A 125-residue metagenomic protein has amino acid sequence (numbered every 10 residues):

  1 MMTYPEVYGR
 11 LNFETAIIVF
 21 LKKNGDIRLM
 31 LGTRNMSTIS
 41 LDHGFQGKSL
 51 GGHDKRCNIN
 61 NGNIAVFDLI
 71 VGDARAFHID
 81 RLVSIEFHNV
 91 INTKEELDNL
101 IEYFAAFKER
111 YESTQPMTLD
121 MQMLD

Functional and structural regions predicted by a protein language model:
M1-V7: Mixed-charge, Lys/Arg-rich low-complexity intrinsically disordered regions
N12-K22: A short, Trp-centered hydrophobic/proline-enriched beta-strand micro-motif
R28-R34: Short beta-strand-centered aromatic/proline hotspots
R34-D73: Acidic, aromatic-enriched beta-alpha/helix-loop junctions
N35-I39, G72-I91: Structured surface patches comprising rigid loops and adjacent beta-strands/short helices at the edges of well-ordered
H88-L100: Short acidic, Gly/Pro-enriched loop/turn segments at secondary-structure junctions
Y103-D125: Charged phosphate-binding loop/patch that engages nucleotide di/tri-phosphates or the phosphate backbone of nucleic
